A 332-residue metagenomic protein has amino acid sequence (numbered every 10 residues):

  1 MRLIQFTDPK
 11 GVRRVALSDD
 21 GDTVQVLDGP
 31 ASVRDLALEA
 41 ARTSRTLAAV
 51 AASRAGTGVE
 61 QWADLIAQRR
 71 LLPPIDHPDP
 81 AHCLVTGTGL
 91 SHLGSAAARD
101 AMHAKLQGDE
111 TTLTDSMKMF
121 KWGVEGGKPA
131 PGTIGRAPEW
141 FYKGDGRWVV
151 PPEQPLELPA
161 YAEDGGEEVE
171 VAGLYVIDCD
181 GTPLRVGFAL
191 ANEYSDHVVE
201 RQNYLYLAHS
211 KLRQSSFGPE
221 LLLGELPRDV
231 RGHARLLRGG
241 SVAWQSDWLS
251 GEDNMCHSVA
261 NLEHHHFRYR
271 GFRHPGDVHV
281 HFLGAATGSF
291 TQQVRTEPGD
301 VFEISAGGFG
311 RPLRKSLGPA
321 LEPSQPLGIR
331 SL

Functional and structural regions predicted by a protein language model:
M1-S53: Gly/serine-rich nucleotide phosphate-binding loop at the start of the catalytic core of nucleotide/ADP-ribose-handling
I4-F6, R42-G240: Active-site microenvironments in enzyme catalytic cores
T7-V12, A189-A191, S195-L332: Catalytic-pocket segment enriched in acidic/His residues
V15, A172, R270: Short, surface-exposed charged micro-motifs
D19-D22, D100, Y204-Y206, E297: Short, solvent-exposed amphipathic alpha-helical segments in soluble enzyme and RNA/protein-processing domains
G21, A51, A55, A101 (+3 more regions): Residue-level signal for alpha-helical context at structural boundaries
T23-A31, D180, G218-E220, G251-C256: Short, exposed beta-strand "edge-strand" segments with a Pro/Gly-rich flavor and a Y/T-containing core
D28-G29, S95, G307: Surface loops and adjacent helix of pleckstrin homology
